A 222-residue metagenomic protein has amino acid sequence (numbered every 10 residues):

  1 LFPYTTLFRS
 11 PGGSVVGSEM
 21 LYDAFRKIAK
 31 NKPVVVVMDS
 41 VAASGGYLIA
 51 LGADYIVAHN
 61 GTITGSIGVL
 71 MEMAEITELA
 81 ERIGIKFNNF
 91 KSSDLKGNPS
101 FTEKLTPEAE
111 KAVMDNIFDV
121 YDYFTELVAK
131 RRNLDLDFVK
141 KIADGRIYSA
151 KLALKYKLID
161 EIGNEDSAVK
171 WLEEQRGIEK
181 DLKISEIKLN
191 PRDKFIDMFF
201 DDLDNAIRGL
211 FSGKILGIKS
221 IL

Functional and structural regions predicted by a protein language model:
T5-H59, L70-L222: N-terminal organellar transit peptides
G65-I67: Flexible, glycine/proline-enriched loop segments at strand-loop-helix junctions that form or flank small-ligand binding
